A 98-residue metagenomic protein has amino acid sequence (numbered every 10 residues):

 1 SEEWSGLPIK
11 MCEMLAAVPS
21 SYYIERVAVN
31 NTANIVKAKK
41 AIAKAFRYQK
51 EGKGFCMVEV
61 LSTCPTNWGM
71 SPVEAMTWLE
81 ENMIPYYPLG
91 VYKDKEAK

Functional and structural regions predicted by a protein language model:
S1-E51: Conserved thiamine diphosphate
G52-K98: Flexible, low-complexity linker and terminal segments
